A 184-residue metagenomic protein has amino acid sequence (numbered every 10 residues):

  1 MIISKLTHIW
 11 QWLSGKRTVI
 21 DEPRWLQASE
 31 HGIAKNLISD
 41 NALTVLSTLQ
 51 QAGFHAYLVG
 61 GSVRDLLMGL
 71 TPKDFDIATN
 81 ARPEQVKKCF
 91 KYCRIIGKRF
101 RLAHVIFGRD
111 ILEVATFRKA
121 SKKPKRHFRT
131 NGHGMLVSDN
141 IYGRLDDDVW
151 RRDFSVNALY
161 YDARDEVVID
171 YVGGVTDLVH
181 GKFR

Functional and structural regions predicted by a protein language model:
M1-R184: Catalytic cores of the polymerase beta-like nucleotidyltransferase superfamily and closely associated nucleotide
